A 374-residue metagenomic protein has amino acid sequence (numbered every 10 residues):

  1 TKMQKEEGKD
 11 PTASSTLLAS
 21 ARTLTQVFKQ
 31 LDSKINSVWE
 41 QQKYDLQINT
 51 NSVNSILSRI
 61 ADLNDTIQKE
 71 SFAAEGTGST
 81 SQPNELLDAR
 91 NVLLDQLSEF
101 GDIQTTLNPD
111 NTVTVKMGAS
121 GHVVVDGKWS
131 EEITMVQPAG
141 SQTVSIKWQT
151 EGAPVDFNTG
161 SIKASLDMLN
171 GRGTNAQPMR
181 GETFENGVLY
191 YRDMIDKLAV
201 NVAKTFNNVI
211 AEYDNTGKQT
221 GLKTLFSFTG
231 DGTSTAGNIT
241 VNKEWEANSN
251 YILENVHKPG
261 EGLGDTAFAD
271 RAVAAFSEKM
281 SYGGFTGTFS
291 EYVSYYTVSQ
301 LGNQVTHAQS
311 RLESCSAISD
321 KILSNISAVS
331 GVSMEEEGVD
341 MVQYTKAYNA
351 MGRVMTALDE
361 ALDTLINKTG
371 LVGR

Functional and structural regions predicted by a protein language model:
T1-R374: Structural signature of extracellular appendage/secretion-system components
